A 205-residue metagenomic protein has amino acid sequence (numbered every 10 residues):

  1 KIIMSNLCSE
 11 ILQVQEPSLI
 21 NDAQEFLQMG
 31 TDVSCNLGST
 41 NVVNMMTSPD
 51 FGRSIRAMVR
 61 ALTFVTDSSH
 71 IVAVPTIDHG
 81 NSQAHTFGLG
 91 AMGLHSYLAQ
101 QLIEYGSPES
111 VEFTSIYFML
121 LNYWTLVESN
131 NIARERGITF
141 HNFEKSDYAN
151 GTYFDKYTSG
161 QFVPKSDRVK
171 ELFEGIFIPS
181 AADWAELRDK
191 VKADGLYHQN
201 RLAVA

Functional and structural regions predicted by a protein language model:
K1-N81, A91-Q101: Function-dense linear segments that define catalytic or interfacial modules in macromolecule-processing proteins
D32-S34, A84, Y197-R201: Active-site lining segments that contact anionic ligands and/or coordinate catalytic metals
C35-T40, H85-F87, I103, H141 (+1 more regions): Flexible, active-site-adjacent loop/turn segments at secondary-structure boundaries
S54, T86-G90, L121: Short, contiguous, pocket-lining structural segments that sit at or immediately flank catalytic/ligand-binding sites
I55-D78, E104-A205: Internal maturation/activation junctions in enzymes
